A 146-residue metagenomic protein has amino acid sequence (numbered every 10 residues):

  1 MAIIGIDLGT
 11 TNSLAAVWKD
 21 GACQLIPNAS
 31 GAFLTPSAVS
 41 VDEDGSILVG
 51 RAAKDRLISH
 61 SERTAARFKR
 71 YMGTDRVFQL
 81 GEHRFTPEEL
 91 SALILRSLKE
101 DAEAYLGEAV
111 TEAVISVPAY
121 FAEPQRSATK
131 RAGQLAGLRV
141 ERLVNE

Functional and structural regions predicted by a protein language model:
M1-P36, V41-E146: N-terminal phosphate-binding loop and flanking beta/alpha elements of the actin-like ATPase fold
